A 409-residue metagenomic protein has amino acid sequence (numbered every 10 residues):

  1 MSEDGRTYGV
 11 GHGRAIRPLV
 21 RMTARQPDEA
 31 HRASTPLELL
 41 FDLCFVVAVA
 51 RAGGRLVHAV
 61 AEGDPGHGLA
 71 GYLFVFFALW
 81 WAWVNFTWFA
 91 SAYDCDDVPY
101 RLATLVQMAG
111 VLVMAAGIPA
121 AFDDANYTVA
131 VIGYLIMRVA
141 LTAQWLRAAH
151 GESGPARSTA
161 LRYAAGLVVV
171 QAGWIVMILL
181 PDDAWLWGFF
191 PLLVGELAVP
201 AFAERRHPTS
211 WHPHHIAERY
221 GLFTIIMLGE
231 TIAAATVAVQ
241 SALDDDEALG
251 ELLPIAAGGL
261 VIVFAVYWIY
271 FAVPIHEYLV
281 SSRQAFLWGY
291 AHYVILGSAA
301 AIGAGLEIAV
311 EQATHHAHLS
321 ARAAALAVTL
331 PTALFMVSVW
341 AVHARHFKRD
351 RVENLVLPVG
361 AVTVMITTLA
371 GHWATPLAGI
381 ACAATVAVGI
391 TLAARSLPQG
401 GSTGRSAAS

Functional and structural regions predicted by a protein language model:
M1-E3, A408-S409: Long, low-complexity, intrinsically disordered cytosolic termini of multi-pass membrane proteins
D4-L40, C44, A50, H58 (+5 more regions): Predominantly late transmembrane helices and immediately cytosolic-facing juxtamembrane segments
H58-A70: Extracellular/periplasmic helix-loop-helix junction of adjacent transmembrane segments in MFS-like secondary
A125, L180-A184: Membrane-helix interface residues
D183-G188, H372-A383: Loop-to-transmembrane alpha-helix initiation sites
